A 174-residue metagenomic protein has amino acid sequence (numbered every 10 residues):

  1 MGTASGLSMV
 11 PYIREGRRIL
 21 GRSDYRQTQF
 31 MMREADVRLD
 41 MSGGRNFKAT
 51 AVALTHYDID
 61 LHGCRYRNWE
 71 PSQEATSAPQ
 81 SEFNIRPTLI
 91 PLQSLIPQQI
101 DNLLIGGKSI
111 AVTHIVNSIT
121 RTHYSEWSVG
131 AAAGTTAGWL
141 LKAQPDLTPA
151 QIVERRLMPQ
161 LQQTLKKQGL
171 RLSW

Functional and structural regions predicted by a protein language model:
M1-W174: Flavin (FAD/FMN)-binding glycine-rich loop and adjacent Rossmann-like elements that form
